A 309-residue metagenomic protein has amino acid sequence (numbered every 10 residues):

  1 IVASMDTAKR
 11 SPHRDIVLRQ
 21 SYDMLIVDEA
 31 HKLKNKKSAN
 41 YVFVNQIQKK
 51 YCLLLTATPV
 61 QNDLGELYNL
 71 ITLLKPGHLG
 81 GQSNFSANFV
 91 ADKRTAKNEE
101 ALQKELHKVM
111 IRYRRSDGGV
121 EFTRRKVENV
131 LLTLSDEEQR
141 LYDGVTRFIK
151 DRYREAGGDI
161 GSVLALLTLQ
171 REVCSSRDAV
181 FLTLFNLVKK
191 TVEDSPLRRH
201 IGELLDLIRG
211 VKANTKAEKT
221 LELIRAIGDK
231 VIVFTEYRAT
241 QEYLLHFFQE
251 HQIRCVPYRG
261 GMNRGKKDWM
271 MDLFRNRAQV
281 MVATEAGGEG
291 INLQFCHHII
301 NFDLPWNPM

Functional and structural regions predicted by a protein language model:
I1-S11, L273-E289: Conserved two-lobed SF2 helicase motor
V2-S21, S38-K49, L73-K189, I227: Inter-lobe coupling linker of SF2 helicases/translocases
D6-T7, H31-K34, T58-P59, A239 (+3 more regions): Catalytic acidic motif of RecA-like/P-loop NTPases
S21, E66-N69, N292-D303: A short beta-strand element within the Helicase C-terminal
Y22-M24, K50-L53, D229-K230, R277-V280: Loop/turn-to-beta-strand initiation segments
D28-E29, F302: Walker B catalytic acidic pair
Y51-Q61: Conserved helicase ATPase motor motifs in RecA-like P-loop NTPase domains
T123-E138, T168-Q279: Conserved Helicase C-terminal RecA-like lobe
